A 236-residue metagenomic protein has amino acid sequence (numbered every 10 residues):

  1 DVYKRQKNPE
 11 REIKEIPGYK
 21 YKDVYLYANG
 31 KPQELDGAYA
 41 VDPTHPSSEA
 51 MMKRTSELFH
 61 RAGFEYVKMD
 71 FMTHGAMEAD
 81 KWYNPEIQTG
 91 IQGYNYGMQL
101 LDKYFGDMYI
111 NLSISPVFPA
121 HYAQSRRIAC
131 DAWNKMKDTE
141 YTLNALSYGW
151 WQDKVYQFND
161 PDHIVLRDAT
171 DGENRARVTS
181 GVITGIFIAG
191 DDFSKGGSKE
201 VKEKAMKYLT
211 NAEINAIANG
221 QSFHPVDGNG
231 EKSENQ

Functional and structural regions predicted by a protein language model:
V2-Y3: Short, small-residue-biased leader/transition segments that mark boundaries at the very start of proteins
K7-N8, T73-H74, V117: Conserved beta-strand edge residues that scaffold enzyme active sites
N8-E15, A79-Y83, Y122-Q124, E203-A205: Short secondary-structure transition/capping segments
R11-A50, R54, Q92-K199: Glycan-recognition surfaces
M52-K81: Active-site groove signature of glycoside hydrolases
T73, F187-I188, N211: Short hydrophobic/aromatic residue motifs in ordered secondary structure
M77-I91: Active-site cleft segment of glycoside hydrolase catalytic domains centered on the general acid/base Glu
K195-Q236: Non-catalytic C-terminal accessory modules of carbohydrate-active enzymes
